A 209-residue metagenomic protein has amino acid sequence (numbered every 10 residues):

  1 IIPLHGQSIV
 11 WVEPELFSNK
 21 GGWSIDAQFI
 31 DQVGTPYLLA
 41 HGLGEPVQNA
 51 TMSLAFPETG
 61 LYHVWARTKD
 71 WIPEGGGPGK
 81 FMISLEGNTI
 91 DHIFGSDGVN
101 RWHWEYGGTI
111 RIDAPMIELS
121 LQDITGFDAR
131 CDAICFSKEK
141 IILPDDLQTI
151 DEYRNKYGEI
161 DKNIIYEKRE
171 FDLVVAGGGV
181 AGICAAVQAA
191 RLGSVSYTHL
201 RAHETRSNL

Functional and structural regions predicted by a protein language model:
I1-Q7: Bacterial Sec-dependent N-terminal signal peptides
Q7-I165: Extracytoplasmic
K168-G178: Beta1/beta-strand and adjacent pyrophosphate-binding region of the FAD-binding site in flavoprotein oxidoreductases
E170-D172, L192-V195: Loop/turn elements at helix/coil->beta-strand transitions in domains of secreted/extracellular proteins
A181: Hydrophobic/small residue at the entry helix of a nucleotide-binding pocket
A189: Aromatic pocket-lining residues of Rossmann-like dinucleotide-binding sites
T198-T205: Conserved small/polar residues in nucleotide/adenosyl-binding loops
